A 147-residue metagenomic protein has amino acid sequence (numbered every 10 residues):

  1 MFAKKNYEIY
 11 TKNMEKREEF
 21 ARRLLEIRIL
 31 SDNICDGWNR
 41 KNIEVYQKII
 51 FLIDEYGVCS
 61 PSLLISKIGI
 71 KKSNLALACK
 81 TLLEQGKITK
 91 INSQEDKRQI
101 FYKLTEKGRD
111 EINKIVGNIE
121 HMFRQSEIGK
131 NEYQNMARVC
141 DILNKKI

Functional and structural regions predicted by a protein language model:
M1-R40: N-terminal leader segment of winged-helix/HTH proteins
F2-Y7, E132-I147: Exposed, interaction-prone assembly regions rather than primary DNA-binding/catalytic cores
A21-L24, I50, T105, A137-C140: Generic structural concept
R23, I27-L30, E111, I115 (+1 more regions): A ubiquitous structural signal for well-ordered alpha-helices
L30, I34-G37, N118-K130, I142 (+1 more regions): Generic non-transmembrane alpha-helical segments
D32-N74: N-terminal helix-turn-helix DNA-binding core of bacterial DNA-binding proteins
P61, C79-K80: Short, hydrophobic-biased segments on the C-terminal half of alpha helices that form "recognition helices"
T81-A137: Charged, amphipathic alpha-helical coiled-coil/dimerization segments
